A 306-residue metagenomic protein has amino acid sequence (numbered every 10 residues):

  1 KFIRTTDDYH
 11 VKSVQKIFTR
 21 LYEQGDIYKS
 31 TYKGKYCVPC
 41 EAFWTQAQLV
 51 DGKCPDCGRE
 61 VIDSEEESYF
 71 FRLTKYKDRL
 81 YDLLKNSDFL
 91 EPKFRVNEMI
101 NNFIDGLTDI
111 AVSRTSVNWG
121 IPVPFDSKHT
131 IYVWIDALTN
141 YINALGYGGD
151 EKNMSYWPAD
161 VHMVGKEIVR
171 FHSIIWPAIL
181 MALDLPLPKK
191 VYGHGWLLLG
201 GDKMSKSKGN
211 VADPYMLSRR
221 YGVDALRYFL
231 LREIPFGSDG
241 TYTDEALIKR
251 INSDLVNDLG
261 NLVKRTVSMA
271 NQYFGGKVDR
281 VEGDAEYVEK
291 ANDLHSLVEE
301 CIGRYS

Functional and structural regions predicted by a protein language model:
K1-F89: N-terminal, positively charged nucleic-acid-binding surface of large information/translation enzymes
K12-S13, C57, D63-Q272: Structured secondary-structure scaffolds
F18, L80, M99, L297-C301: Generic hydrophobic alpha-helical segments
K29, L247-G283, K290-S306: Helix-rich, typically C-terminal accessory recognition domains appended to large enzymatic cores
K35-C40, G195-L197, A246, E282-A285: A glycine-rich phosphate-binding loop feature that marks nucleotide/adenosyl-phosphate handling sites
S205, V288-E289: Short helix-capping and inter-helix turn/linker motifs at the boundaries of alpha-helical repeat units
